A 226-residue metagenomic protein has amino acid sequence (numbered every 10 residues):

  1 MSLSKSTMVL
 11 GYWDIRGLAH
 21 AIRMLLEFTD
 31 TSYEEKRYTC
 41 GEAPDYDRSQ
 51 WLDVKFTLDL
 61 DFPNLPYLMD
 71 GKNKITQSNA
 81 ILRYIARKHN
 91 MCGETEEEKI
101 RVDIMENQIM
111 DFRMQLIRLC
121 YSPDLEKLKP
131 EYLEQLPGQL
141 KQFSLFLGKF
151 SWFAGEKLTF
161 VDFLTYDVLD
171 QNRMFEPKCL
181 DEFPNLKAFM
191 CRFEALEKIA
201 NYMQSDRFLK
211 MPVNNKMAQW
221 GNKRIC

Functional and structural regions predicted by a protein language model:
M1-L140, S144, S151, W220-G221: GST-like domain detector, emphasizing the conserved glutathione-binding G-site in the N-terminal thioredoxin-like
M1-L3, T7, I199-C226: C-terminal helix/juxtamembrane-tail motif
W13, F160, D206: Short, solvent-exposed turn/loop segments enriched in Gly/Ser/Thr/Pro and often Arg
G41-A43, C120-S122, N185, D206-M211: Short amphipathic alpha-helical segments embedded in low-complexity Lys/Glu-rich regions
A80, N185, K198: Residue-level recognition of oxygen-bearing side chains
A86, N90, M110, G148 (+4 more regions): Hydrophobic/aromatic-lined pockets within catalytic cores
V102, F153-E182, K187-A195, M203: GST superfamily/GST-like fold recognition
P130, E134, G138-K141, L145 (+4 more regions): Replace "anionic and nucleotidyl ligands
